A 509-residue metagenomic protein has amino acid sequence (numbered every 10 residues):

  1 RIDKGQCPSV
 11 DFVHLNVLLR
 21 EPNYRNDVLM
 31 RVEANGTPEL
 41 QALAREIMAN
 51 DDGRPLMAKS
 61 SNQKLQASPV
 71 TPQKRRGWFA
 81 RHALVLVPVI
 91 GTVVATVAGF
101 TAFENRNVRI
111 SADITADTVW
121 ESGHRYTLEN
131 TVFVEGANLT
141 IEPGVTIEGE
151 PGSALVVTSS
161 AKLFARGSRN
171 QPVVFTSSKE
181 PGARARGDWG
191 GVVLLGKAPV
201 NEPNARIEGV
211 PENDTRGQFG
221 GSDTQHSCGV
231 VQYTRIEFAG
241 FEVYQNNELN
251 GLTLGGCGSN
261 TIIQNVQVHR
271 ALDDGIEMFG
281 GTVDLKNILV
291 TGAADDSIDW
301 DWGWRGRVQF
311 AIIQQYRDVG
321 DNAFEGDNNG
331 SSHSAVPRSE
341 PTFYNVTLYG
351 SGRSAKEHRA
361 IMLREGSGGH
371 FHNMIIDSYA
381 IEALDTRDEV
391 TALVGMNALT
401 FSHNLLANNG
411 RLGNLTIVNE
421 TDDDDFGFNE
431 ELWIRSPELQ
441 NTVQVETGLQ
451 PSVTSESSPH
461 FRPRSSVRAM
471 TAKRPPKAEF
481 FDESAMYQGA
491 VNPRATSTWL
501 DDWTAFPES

Functional and structural regions predicted by a protein language model:
R1-R31: Eukaryotic low-complexity, mixed-charge intrinsically disordered interaction/regulatory segments enriched in acidic
F12-V17, L43-I47, R206, N246: Short coil/turn segments at secondary-structure boundaries
L29-G53: Short, charged early-sequence alpha-helical segments and their helix-coil boundaries
A49-R76: N-terminal intrinsically disordered, acidic low-complexity segments at the extreme N-terminus
A67-K74, P88, A95-T146: N-terminal domain-start segments of secreted/luminal proteins
R76-P88: N-terminal Sec-pathway targeting helices
A80-A83, G99, F480, E508: Intrinsically disordered, low-complexity serine/proline/glycine/threonine-rich regulatory regions
N105-E121, L128-N138, G152-S160, G167 (+3 more regions): Extracellular beta-rich repeat passengers
